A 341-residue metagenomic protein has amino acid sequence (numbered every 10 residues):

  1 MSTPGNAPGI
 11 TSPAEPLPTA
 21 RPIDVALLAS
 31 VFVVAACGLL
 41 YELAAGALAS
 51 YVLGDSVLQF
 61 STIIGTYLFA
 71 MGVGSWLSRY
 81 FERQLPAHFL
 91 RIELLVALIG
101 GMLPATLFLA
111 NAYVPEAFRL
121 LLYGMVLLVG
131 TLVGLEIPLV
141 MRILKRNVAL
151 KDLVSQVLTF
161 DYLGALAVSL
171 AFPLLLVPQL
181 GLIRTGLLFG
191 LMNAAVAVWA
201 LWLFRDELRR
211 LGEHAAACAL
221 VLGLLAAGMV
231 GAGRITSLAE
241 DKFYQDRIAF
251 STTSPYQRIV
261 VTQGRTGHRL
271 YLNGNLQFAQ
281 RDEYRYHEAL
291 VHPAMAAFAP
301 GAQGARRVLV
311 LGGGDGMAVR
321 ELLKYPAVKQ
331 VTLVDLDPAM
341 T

Functional and structural regions predicted by a protein language model:
S2-P338: Alpha-helical transmembrane segments of multi-pass membrane proteins
T341: S-adenosyl-L-methionine
